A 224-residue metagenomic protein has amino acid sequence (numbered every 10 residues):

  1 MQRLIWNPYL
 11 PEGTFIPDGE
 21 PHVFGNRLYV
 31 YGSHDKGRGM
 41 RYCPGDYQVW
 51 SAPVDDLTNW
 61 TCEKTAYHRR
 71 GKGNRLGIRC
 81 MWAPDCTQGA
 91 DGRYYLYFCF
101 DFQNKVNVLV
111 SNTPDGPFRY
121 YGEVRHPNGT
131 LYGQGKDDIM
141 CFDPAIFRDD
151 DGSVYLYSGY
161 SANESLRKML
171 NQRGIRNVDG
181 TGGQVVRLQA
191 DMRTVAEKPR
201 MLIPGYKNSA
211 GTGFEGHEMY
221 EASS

Functional and structural regions predicted by a protein language model:
M1-S224: Carbohydrate-active catalytic/glycan-binding domains of CAZyme proteins, especially the secreted or lumenal ectodomains
